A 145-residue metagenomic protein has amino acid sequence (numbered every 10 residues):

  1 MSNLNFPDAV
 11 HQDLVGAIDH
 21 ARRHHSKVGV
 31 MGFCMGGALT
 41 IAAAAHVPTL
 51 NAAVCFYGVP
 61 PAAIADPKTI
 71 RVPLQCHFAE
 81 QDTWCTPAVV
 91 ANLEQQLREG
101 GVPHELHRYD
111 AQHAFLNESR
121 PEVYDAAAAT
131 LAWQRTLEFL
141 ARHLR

Functional and structural regions predicted by a protein language model:
M1-R145: N-terminal cap/leader regions of alpha/beta-hydrolase-fold enzymes, predominantly small-molecule hydrolases
